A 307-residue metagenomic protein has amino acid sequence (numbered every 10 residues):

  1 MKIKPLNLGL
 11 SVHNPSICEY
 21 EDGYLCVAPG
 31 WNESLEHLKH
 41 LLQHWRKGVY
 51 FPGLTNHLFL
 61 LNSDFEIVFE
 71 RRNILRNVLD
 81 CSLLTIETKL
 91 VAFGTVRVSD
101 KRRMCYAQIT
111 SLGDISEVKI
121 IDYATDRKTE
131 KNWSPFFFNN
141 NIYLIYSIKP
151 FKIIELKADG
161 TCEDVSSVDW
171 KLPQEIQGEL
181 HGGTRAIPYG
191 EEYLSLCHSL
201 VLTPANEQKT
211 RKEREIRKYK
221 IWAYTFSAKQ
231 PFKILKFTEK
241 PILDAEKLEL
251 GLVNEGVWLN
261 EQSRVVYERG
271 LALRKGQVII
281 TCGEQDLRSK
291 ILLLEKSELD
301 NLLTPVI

Functional and structural regions predicted by a protein language model:
M1-L10, C18-L75, T85-G178, P188-E261 (+2 more regions): Beta-rich carbohydrate-recognition and catalytic domains
H13, L79, Y219-W222, Y267: Core residues of folded domains in eukaryotic genome-function proteins
N14-S16, D80-S82, N132-S134, G183-R185 (+1 more regions): Conserved beta-strand position repeated once per blade in WD40 beta-propeller domains
G256-W258, V265-G270: Short glycine-rich, acidic/polar surface loops and turns
